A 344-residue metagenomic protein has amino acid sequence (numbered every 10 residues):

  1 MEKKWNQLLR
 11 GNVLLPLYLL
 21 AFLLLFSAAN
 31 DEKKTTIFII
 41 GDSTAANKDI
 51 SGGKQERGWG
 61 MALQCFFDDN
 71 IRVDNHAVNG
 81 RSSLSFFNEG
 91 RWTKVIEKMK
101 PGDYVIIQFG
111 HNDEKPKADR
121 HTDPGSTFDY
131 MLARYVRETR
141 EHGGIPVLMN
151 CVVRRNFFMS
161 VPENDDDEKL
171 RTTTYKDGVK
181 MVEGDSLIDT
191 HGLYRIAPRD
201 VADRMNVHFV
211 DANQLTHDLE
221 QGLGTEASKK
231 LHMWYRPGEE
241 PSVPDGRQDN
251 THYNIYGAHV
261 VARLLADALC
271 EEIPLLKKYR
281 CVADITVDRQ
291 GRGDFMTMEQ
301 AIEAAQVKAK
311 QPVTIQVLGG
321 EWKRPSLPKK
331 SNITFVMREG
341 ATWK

Functional and structural regions predicted by a protein language model:
M1-L9: N-terminal secretory signal peptides that target proteins for export/translocation
E2-K3, G90-I255, H259, R263-C270: Alpha-helical cap/lid subdomain in secreted, periplasmic, or secretory-pathway luminal O-acyl-processing enzymes
R10-P16, L20-K34: Bacterial Sec-dependent signal peptides at the C-terminal "C-region" and cleavage site
N30-A77, T93-V105: Serine-esterase "nucleophile elbow" of acetyl-processing enzymes
A45-I50, S83-S85, D294-F295: Short, solvent-exposed loop/turn elements at domain surfaces
E56, S83-K94, G319-G320: N-terminal post-signal-peptidase region of extra-cytosolic proteins
Q290-E299, A309-K344: N-terminal extracellular ligand-recognition/capping segment immediately after the signal peptide
